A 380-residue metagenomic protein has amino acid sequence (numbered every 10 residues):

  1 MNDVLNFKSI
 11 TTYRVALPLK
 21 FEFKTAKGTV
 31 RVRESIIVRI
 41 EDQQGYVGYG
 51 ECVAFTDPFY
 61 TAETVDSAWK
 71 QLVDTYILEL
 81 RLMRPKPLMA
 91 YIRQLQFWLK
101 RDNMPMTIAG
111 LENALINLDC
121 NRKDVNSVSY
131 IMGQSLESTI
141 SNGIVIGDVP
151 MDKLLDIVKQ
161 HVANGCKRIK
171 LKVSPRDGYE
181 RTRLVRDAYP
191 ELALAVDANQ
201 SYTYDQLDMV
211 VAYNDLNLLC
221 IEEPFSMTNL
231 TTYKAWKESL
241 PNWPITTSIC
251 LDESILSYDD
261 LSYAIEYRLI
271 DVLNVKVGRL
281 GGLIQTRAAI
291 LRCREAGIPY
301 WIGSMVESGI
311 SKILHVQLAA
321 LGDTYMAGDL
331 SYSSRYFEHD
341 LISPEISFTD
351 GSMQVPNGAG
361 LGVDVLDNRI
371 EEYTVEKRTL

Functional and structural regions predicted by a protein language model:
N2-F59, S334-H339: Structured beta-strand/loop patches that form or line metal/cofactor-binding pockets in enzymes
D3-I10, V15-L17, V30, M305-L380: Flexible C-terminal active-site loop/helix
V4-S9, E41-R122: Metal- or metallocofactor-binding catalytic centers and their adjacent structured scaffolds across diverse enzyme
F7, V38, G45, L111 (+8 more regions): Conserved, mostly hydrophobic/aromatic
K123-I146, R181, P190-E191: N-terminal small/glycine-rich loop or linker at the start of catalytic domains across soluble metabolic enzymes
T139-D152, A198-T203, C250: Active-site mouth loops of central-metabolism enzymes
D152-N164, M209-D215: Alpha/beta enzyme core
L171, R176-S311, F337-D340, F348: Catalytic core of soluble alpha/beta enzymes
